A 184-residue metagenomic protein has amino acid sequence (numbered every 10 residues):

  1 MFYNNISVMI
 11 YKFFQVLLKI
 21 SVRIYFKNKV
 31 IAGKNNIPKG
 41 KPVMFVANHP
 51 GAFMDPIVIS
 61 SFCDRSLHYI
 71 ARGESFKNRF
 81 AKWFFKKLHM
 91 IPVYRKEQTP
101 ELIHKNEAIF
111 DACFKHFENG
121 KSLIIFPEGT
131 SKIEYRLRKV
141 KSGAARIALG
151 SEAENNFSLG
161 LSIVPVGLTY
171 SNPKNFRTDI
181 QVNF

Functional and structural regions predicted by a protein language model:
M1-N5: Short, positively charged and aromatic/hydrophobic N-terminal segments
I6-F184: Soluble catalytic domains of membrane acyltransferases
